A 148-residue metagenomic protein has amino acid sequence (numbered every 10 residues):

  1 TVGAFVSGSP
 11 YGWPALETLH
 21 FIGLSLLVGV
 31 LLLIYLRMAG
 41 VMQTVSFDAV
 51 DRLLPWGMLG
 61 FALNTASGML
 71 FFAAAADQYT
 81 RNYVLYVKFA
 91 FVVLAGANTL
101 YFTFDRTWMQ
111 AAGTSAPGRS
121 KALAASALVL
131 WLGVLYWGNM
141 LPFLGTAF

Functional and structural regions predicted by a protein language model:
T1-F148: Polytopic transmembrane helical bundles with strong interfacial aromatic enrichment
